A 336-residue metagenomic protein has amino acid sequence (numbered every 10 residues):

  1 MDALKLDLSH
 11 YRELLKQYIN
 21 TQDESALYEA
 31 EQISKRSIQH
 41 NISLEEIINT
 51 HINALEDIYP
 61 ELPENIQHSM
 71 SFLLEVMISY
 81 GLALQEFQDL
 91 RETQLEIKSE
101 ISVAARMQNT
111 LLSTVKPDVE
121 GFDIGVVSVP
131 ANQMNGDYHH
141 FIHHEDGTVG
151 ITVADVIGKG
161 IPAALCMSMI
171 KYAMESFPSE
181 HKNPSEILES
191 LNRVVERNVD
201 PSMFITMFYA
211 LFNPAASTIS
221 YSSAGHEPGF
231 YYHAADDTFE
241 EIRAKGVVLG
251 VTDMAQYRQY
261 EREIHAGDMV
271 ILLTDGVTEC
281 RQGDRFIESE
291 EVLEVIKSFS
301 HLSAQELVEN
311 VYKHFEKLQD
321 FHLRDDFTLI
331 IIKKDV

Functional and structural regions predicted by a protein language model:
M1-E86: Non-catalytic regulatory/interaction regions at protein termini and inter-domain linkers
A3-L6, Q39, N65-E92, E96-S99 (+5 more regions): Signal-transducing alpha-helical linker
L6-H10, E92-H265, M269, F321-V336: … and, occasionally, acidic/histidine-rich disordered N-termini of signaling adaptors
L8, A163-S168, Y172, F177 (+1 more regions): Active-site-proximal, acidic helix/loop segment immediately C-terminal to a metal-coordinating Asp/Glu
H10, N53, H68, F72-E75 (+7 more regions): Long, highly charged amphipathic alpha-helices
L15-Y18, I33-Q39, N109-L112, M174-P178 (+1 more regions): Short regulatory/linker helices and ligand/cofactor-binding micro-motifs at input modules
T21-E24, L44, F87, G160 (+5 more regions): Residues at alpha-helix boundaries and the short loops/turns that link adjacent helices
E45, E186, E240, R285-S289 (+2 more regions): Catalytic cores and conserved motifs of cyclic dinucleotide signaling enzymes
